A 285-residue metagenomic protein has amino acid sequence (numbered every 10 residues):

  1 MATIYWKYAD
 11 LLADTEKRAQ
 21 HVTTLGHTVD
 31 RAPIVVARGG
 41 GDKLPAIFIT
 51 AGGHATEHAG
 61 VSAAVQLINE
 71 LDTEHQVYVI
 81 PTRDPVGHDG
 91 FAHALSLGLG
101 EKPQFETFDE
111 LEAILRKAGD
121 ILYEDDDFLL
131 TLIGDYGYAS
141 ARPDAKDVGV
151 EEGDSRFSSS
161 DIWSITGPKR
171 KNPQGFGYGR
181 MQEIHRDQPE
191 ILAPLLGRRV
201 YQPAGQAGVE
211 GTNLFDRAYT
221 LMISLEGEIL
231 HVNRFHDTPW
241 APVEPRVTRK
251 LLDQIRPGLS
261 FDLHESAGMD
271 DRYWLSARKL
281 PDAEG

Functional and structural regions predicted by a protein language model:
M1-G285: Structured catalytic-domain cores with a bias toward divalent-metal coordination
